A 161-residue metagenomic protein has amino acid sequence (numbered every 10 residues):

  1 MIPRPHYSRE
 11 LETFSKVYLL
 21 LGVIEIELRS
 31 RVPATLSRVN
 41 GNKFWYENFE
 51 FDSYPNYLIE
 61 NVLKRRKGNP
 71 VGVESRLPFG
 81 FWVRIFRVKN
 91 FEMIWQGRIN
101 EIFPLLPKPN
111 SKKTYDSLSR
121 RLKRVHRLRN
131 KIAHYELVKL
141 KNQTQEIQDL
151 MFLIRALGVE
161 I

Functional and structural regions predicted by a protein language model:
M1-I161: Amphipathic alpha-helical interface elements
